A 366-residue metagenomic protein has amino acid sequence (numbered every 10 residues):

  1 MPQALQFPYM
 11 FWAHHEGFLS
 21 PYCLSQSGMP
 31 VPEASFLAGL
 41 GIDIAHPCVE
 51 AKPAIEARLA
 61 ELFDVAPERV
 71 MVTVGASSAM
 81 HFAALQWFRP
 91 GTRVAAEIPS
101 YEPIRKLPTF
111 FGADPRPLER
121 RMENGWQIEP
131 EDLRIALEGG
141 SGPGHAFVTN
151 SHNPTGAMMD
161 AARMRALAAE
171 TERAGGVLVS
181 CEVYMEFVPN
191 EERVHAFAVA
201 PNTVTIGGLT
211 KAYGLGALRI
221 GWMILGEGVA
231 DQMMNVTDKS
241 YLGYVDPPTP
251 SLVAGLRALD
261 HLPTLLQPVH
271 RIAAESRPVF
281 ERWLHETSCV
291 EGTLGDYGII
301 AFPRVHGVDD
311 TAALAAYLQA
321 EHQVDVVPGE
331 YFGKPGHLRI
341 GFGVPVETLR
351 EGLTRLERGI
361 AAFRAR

Functional and structural regions predicted by a protein language model:
M1-F82, H261, A362, R366: N-terminal small-domain helix-loop-helix segment of the aminotransferase-like
P2-A4, Q86-V148: PLP-dependent aminotransferase-like
C23-S25, L252, L256, I272-E281 (+1 more regions): Conserved glycine-rich beta-strand-loop-beta hairpin in the small C-terminal domain of fold type I
A66-V70, G91-R93, P201-N202: Short acidic capping loops at alpha-helix termini that bridge into adjacent secondary structure
A96, P117, V179-S180, G207 (+1 more regions): Hydrophobic residues in well-ordered beta-strands that form the structural core
M122-E191: Active-site phosphate-binding strand-loop segment of PLP-dependent enzymes
P201-A274, R282, T354: Conserved core segment of the aminotransferase class I/II
A316-V326, F332-R366: PLP-dependent enzyme catalytic core of the Aspartate aminotransferase-like
